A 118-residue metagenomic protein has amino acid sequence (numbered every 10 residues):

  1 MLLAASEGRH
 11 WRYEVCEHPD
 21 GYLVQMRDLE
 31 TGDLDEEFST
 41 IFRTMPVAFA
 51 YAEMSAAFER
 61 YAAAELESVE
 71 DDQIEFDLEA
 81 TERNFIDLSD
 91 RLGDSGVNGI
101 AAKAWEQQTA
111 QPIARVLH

Functional and structural regions predicted by a protein language model:
M1-M26, M54, E75-L117: Short N-terminal "domain-start" leader segments that mark the transition from disordered tails or signal peptides into
W11, D20, T40, V47-F49 (+2 more regions): Intrinsically disordered, low-complexity segments enriched in small/polar residues
M26-D28, E59: Short regulatory "switch" loops immediately downstream of catalytic or recognition motifs within protein catalytic
L29-A50: A short, exposed loop/beta-hairpin motif centered on an aromatic-Gly-Thr core
M45, D71-D72, T81: Alpha-helix boundary/capping motif
E53-E67: Short arginine-rich
A62, V69-D71, D77-L78: A C-terminal-region feature
